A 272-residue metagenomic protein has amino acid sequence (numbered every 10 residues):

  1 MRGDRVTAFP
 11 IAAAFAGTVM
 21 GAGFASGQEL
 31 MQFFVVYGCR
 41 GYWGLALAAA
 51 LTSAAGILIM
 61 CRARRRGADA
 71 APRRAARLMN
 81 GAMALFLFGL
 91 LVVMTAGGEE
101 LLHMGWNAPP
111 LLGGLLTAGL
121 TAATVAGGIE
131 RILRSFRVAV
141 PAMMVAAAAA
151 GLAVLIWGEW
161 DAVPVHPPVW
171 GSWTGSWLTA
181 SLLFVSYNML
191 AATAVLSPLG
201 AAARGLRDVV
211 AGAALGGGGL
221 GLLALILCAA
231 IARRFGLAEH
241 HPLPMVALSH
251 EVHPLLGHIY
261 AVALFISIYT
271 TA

Functional and structural regions predicted by a protein language model:
G3, V35-R40, R66-D69, M104-A108 (+1 more regions): Juxtamembrane helix-boundary/capping and inter-helix hinge elements in multi-pass membrane proteins
V6-A25, G44, A84-L87, L91 (+3 more regions): Hydrophobic, membrane-embedded alpha-helices of multi-pass small-molecule transporters
A8-A16, W43-I57, R77-F88, M104-G128 (+4 more regions): Transmembrane alpha-helical segments of multi-pass small-molecule transport proteins
A22, A84, L91, T95-A96 (+6 more regions): Hydrophobic alpha-helical segments and their helix-loop junctions in multi-pass secondary transporters
Q32, M60-G67, M94-G105, A118-A139 (+1 more regions): Membrane-water interface regions at transmembrane-helix termini and the short interhelical loops of multi-pass membrane
Y37-A49, S135-A142, G200-I226: Junctions where cytoplasmic loops transition into the N-terminal start of transmembrane alpha-helices in multi-pass
L47-P72, I226, A230, R234-F235: Juxtamembrane transmembrane-helix boundary signature
I231-P254: Membrane-interface interhelical connector segments
